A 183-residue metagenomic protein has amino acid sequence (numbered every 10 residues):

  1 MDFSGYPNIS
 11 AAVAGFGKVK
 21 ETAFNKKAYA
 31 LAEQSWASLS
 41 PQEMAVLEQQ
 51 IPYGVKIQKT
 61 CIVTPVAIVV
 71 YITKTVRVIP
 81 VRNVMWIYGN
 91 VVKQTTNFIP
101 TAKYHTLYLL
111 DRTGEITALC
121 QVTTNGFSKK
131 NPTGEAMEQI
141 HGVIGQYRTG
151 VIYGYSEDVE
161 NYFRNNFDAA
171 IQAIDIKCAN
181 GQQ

Functional and structural regions predicted by a protein language model:
D2-F24, W86-Q183: Acidic, Ser/Thr- and proline-rich intrinsically disordered linker/docking segments of eukaryotic scaffolds
D2-P65: Anionic N-terminal interaction surfaces
V46-L47, I51, A67, T123 (+2 more regions): A near-ubiquitous, low-amplitude feature marking generic local secondary-structure context
T60-A102: Phosphoinositide-binding peripheral membrane targeting modules
